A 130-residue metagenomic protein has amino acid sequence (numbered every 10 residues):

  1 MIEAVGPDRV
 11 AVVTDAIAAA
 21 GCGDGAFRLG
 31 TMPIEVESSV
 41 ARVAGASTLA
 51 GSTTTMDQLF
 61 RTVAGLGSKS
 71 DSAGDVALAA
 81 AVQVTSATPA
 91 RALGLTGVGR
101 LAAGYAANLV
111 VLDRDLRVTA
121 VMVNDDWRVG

Functional and structural regions predicted by a protein language model:
I2-T14, A18-Y105, L109-L112: His/Asp/Glu-enriched, well-ordered alpha-helical/loop segment that forms or immediately abuts the divalent-metal
L93, L116-M122: Short, Lys/Arg- and Gly-enriched loop/turn segments at beta-strand edges
